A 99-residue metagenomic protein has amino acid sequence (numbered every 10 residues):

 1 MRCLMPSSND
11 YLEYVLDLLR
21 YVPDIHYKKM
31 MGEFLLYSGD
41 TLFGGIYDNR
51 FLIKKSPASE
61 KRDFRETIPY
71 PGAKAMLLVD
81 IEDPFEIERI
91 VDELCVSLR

Functional and structural regions predicted by a protein language model:
M1-R99: Charge-dense, helix-prone N-terminal extensions
